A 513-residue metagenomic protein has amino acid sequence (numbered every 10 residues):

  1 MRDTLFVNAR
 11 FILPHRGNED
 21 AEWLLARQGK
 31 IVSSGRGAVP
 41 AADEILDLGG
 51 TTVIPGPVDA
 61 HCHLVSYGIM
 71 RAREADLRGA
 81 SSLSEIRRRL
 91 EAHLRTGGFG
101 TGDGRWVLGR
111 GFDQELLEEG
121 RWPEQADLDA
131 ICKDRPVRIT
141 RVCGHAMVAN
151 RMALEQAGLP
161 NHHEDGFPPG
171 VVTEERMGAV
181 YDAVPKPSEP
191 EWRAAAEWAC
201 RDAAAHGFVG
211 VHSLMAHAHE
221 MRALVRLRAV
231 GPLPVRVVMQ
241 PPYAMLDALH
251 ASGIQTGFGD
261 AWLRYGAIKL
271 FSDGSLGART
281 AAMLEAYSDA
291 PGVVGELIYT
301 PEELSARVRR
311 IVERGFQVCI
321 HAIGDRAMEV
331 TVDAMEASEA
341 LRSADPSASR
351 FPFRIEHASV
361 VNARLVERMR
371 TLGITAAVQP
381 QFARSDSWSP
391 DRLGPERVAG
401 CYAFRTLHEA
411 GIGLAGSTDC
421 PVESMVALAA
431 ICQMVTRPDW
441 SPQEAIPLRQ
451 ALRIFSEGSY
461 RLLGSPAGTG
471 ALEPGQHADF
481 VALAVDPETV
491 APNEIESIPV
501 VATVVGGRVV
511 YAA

Functional and structural regions predicted by a protein language model:
R2-N8, I12, R16-R27, I31-A251 (+7 more regions): Divalent metal-binding segments
L25, L270, T503: Short aromatic-centered micro-motifs
S33, V501-A502, Y511: A structural microfeature
H63, W262-T280, I374-A383: Non-cysteine beta-strand/loop elements that form the S-adenosyl-L-methionine
L227-G231, I254-L263, M369-G373: Acidic (Asp/Glu)-rich catalytic clusters
D247-H250, D386-P390, A513: Short, charged, surface-exposed secondary-structure boundary motifs
T256-G259, R264-G266, L276-A282, V308-I311 (+1 more regions): Non-catalytic terminal/interface segments that mediate subunit docking, oligomerization, and allosteric communication
R309-C319, R326-F353, A358, A363-E367 (+4 more regions): His/Asp/Glu-enriched, well-ordered alpha-helical/loop segment that forms or immediately abuts the divalent-metal
